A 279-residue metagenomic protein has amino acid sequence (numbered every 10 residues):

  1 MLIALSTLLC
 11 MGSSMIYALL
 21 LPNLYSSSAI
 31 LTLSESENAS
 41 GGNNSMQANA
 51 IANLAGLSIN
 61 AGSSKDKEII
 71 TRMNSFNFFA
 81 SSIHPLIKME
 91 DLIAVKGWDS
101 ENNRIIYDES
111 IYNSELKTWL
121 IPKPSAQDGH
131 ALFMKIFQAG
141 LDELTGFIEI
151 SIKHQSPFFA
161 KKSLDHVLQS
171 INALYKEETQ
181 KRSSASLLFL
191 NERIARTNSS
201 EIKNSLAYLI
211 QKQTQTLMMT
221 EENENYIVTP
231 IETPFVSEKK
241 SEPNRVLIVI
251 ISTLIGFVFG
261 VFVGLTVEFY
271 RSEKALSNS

Functional and structural regions predicted by a protein language model:
M1-S184, E201, S205-L209, M218-S279: Hydrophobic and amphipathic membrane-targeting/association helices
F189-S200: Short, low-order "capping/linker" segments at domain edges
I194, I210-T214: Short amphipathic alpha-helical coiled-coil/interface segments
